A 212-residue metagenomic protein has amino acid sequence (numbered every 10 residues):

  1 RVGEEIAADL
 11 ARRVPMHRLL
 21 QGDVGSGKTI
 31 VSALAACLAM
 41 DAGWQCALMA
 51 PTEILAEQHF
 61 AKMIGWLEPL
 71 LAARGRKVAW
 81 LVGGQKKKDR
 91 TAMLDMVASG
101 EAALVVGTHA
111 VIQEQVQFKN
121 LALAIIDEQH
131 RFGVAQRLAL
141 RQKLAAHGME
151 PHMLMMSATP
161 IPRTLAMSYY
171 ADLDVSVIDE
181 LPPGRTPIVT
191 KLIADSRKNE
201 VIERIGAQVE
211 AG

Functional and structural regions predicted by a protein language model:
R1-G212: Inter-lobe coupling/hinge segments of SF2-like helicase ATPases
